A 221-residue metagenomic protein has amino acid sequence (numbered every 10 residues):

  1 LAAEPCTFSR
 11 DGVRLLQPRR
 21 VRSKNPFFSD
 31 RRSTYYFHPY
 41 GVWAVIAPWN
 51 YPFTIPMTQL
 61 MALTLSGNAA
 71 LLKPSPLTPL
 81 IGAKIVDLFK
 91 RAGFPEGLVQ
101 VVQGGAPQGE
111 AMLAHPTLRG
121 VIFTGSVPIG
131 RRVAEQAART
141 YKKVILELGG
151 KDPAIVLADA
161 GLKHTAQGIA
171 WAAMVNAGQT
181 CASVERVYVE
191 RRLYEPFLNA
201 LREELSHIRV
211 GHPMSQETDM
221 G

Functional and structural regions predicted by a protein language model:
L1-P18, F28-D30: Long amphipathic alpha-helix in the N-terminal Rossmann-like dinucleotide-binding domain of NAD(P)-dependent
A2, Y40, E96, S183-V184 (+1 more regions): A structure-centric signal for secondary-structure junctions around beta-strands
C6, L113-A114, A170, R202: Alpha-helix boundary recognition
R10-V21, S206-P213: Proline-centered turn/helix-capping motifs that create local helix->coil transitions or kinks
R20-F28, S215-M220: Short linear capping/connector segments at secondary-structure termini
S23-H164: Rossmann-like NAD(P) dinucleotide-binding subdomain of oxidoreductase/dehydrogenase enzymes
G120, P128-G221: ALDH superfamily catalytic-core signature
